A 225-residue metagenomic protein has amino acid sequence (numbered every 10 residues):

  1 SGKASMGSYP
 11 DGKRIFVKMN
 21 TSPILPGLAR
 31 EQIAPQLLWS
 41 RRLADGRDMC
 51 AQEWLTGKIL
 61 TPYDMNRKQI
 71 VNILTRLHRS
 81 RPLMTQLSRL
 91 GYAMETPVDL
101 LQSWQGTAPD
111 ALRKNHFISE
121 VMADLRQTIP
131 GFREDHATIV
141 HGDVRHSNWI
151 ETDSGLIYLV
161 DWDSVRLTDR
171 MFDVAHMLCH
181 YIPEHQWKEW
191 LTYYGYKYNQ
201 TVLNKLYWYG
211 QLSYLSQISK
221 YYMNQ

Functional and structural regions predicted by a protein language model:
G2-G7, R126-F172: Active-site acidic catalytic loop and adjacent metal/ATP-binding pocket of ATP-dependent phosphoryl transfer enzymes
K3, Y9-S80, Y181: A conserved alpha-helical element in kinase catalytic cores
R41, H78-T85, I129, Y198: A general structural signal marking secondary-structure boundaries and capping sites
L43-Y63, V98-P109, L215-N224: A glycine-centered beta->alpha junction motif in the catalytic cores of kinase/phosphotransferase enzymes
P82-G142: An alpha-helical support segment within catalytic cores of ATP-dependent transferases
M171-N199, Q211-N224: Active-site activation/catalytic loop segments of kinase-like enzymes and analogous catalytic loops in related
V202-G210: Alpha-helical scaffolds flanking conserved acidic
